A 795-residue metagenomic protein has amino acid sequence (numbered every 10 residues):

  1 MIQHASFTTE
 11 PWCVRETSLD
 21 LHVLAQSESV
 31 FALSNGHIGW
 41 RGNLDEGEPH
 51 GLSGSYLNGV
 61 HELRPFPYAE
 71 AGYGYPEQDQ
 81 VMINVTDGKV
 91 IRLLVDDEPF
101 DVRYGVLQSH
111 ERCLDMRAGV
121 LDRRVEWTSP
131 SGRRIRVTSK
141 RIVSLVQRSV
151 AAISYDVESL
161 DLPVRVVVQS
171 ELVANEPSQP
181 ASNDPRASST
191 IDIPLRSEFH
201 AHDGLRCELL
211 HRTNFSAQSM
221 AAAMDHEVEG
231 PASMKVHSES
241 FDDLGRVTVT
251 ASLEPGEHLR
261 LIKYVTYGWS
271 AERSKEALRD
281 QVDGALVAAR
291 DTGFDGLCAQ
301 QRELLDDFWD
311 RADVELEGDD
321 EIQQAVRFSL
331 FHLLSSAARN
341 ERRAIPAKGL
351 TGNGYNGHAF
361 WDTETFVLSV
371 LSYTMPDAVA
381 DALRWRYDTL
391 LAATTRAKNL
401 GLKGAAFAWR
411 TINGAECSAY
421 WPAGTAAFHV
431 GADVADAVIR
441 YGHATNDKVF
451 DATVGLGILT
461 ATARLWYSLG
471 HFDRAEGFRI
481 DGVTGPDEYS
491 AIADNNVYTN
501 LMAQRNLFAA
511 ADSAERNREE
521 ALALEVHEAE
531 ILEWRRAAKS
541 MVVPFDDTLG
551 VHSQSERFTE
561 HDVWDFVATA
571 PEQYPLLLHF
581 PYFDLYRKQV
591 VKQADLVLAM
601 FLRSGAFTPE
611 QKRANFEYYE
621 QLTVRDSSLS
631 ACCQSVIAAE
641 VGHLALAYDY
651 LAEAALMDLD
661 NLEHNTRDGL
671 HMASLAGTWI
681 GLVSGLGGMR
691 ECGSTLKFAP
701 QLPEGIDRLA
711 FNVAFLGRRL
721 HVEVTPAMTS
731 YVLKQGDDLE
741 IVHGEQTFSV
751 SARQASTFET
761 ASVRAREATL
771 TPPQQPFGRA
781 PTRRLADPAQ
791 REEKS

Functional and structural regions predicted by a protein language model:
M1-Y355, P581-D584, R766-S795: Acidic/polar, glycine-enriched structural segments that form the non-catalytic walls/loops of the carbohydrate-binding
V23-N58, F366, G414, A426 (+7 more regions): C-terminal capping/lid segments that line or modulate ligand- or cofactor-binding pockets
E77-R136, T608-F616, E620, S628 (+1 more regions): Non-catalytic C-terminal accessory modules of carbohydrate-active enzymes
V90, D101, D319-F328, T363-A408: Carboxylate/His-rich catalytic cores and anion/metal-binding grooves
L162, V166, A271-E276, E315-L316 (+5 more regions): Inter-helical turn/loop segments and adjacent helix faces that build the functional surface of alpha-helical bundle
A337-T351, D377-G442, N446-T453, Y467-G477 (+3 more regions): Helix-terminus loop motifs that line ligand-binding clefts
A347-H358, G401-G424, G477-N496, H552-V563 (+3 more regions): Carbohydrate-binding/catalytic loop surfaces
A359-D388, D436, T453, E515 (+1 more regions): Active-site core of glycosidic bond-cleaving carbohydrate-active enzymes
